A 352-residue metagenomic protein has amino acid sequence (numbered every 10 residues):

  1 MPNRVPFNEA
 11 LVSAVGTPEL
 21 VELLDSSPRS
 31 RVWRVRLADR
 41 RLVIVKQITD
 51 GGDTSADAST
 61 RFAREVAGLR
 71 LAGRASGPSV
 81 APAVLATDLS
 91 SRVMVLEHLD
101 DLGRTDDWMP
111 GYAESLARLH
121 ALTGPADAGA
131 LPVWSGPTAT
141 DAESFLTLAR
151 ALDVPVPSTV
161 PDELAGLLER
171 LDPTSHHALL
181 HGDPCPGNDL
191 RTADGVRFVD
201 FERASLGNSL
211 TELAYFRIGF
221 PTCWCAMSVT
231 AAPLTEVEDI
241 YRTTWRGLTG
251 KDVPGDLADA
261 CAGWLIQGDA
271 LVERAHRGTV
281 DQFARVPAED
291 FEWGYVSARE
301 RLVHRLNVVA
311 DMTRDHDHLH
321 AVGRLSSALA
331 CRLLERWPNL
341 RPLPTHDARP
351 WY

Functional and structural regions predicted by a protein language model:
M1-L23: Juxta-kinase regulatory segment immediately upstream of eukaryotic protein kinase catalytic domains
M1-N3, G129-R170, R301-A330: Active-site catalytic-loop/activation-segment of kinase and kinase-like phosphoryl-transfer enzymes
S13-E19, E65, E163-P173: Short Pro/Gly-enriched beta-strand edge/turn motifs at strand-loop
E22-V45, L167-T211: Active-site acidic catalytic loop and adjacent metal/ATP-binding pocket of ATP-dependent phosphoryl transfer enzymes
P28-P132: ATP-binding pocket architecture of kinase catalytic cores
L102-V156, S205, T279-E289: A cross-family kinase active-site recognition segment
E212-T249, C261-Q282: Active-site activation/catalytic loop segments of kinase-like enzymes and analogous catalytic loops in related
Q267-Y352: ATP/Mg2+ or Mg2+-diphosphate-binding catalytic cores that bind nucleotide phosphates or diphosphates via glycine-rich
